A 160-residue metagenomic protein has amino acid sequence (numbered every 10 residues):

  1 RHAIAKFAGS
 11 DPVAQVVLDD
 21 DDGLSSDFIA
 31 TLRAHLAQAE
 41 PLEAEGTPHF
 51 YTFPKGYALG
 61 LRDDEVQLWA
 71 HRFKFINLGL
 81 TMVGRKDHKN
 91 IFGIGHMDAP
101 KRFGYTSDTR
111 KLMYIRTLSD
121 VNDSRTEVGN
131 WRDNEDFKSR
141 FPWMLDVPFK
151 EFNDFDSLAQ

Functional and structural regions predicted by a protein language model:
R1-V17: Active-site-proximal specificity loops/subdomain of glycosyltransferases
F7, L42-E43, G104-D108: A general structural signal for short secondary-structure junctions and capping/turn motifs
S10-P12, E45-T47, T109-R110: Short, well-ordered loop/turn elements at secondary-structure boundaries
L18-G23: The conserved acidic donor/metal-binding loop of glycosyltransferases
L24-T31, L61-D64, E127: A short acidic (Asp/Glu
D27-K55: Conserved donor-nucleotide/metal-binding helix-loop-beta segment in metal-dependent transferases, i.e., the alpha-helix
K55-Q67: Short, conserved secondary-structure transition motifs
W69-Q160: C-terminal catalytic/acceptor-binding lobe
